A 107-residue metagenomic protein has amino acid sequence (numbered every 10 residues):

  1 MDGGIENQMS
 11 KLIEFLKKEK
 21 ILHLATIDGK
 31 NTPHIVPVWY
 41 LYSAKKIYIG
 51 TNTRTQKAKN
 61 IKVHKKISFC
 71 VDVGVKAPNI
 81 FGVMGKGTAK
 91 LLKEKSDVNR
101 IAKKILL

Functional and structural regions predicted by a protein language model:
M1-L22, N79: Extreme N-terminal tail/first-helix region
M1-N7, H23-A25, W39-Y48, M84 (+1 more regions): Short low-complexity stretches enriched in small and charged residues
Q8-E14, I49-A58: Short charge-dense sequence patches
M9, K18-I21, H64-C70, L107: Hydrophobic transmembrane alpha-helix bundles
I13-E14, W39, K59, V75: Short secondary-structure boundary/capping segments
E14, K18, R100-L107: Charged/polar, solvent-exposed surface patches and flexible loops
K20-T53, I61, F69-D72: Short beta-strand segments
R54-I105: Short, structured beta-strand-loop surface elements
